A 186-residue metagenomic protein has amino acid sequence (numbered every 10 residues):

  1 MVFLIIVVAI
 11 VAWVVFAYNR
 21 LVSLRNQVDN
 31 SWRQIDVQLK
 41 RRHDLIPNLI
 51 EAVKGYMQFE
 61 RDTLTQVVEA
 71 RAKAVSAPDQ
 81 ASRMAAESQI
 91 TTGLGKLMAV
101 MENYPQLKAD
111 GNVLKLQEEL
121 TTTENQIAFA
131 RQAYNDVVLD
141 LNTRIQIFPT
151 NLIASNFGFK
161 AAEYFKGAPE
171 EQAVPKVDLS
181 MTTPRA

Functional and structural regions predicted by a protein language model:
M1-A186: A helix-centric hydrophobic-segment signal that preferentially recognizes long, alpha-helical stretches used
